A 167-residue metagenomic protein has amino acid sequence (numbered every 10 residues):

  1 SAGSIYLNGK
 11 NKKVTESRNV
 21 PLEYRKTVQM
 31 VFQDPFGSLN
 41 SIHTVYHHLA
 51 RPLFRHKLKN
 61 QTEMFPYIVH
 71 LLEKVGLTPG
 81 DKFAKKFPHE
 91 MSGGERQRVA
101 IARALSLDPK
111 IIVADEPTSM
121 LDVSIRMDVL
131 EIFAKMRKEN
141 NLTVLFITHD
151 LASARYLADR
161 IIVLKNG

Functional and structural regions predicted by a protein language model:
N11-Q29, H47, R55: ABC ATPase NBD coupling module
T62-K82: Conserved ABC ATPase "signature" region
K86-M91, E95: Conserved ABC ATPase signature
I101, V129: Hydrophobic anchor residue at the start of the ABC signature
S106-K110: A short, proline-enriched helix->beta-strand linker immediately N-terminal to the Walker B motif in ABC-type P-loop
A154-Y156: A short, surface-exposed alpha-helical micro-motif characterized by mixed small hydrophobic and charged/polar residues
R160: Short, glycine/charged-rich "phosphate-handling" switch motifs in NTP-dependent and phosphotransfer domains
